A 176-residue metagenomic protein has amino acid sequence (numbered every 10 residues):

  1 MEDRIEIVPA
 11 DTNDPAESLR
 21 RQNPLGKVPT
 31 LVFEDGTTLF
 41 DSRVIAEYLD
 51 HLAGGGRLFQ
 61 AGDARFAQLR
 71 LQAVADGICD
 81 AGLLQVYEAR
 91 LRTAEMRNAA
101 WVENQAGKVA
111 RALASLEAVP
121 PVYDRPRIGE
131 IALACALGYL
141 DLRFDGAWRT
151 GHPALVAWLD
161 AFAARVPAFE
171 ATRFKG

Functional and structural regions predicted by a protein language model:
M1-R97: GST-like domain detector, emphasizing the conserved glutathione-binding G-site in the N-terminal thioredoxin-like
R21, Q60-A61, Y139, G146 (+2 more regions): Generic structural "secondary-structure junction" signal
A46, D50, L69-Q72, L113 (+2 more regions): Non-transmembrane alpha-helical segments in soluble domains of secreted/periplasmic/extracellular proteins
D50-G54, Y87, D141, D145 (+2 more regions): Hydrophobic/aromatic-lined pockets within catalytic cores
G54, D80, P121, P167-A168: Generic structural signal for secondary-structure transition and capping sites
A75-A157: GST-like fold's C-terminal all-alpha helical module
Y87, R173-G176: Short coil/turn segments at secondary-structure boundaries
G151, V156-F174: Charged phosphate-binding loop/patch that engages nucleotide di/tri-phosphates or the phosphate backbone of nucleic
